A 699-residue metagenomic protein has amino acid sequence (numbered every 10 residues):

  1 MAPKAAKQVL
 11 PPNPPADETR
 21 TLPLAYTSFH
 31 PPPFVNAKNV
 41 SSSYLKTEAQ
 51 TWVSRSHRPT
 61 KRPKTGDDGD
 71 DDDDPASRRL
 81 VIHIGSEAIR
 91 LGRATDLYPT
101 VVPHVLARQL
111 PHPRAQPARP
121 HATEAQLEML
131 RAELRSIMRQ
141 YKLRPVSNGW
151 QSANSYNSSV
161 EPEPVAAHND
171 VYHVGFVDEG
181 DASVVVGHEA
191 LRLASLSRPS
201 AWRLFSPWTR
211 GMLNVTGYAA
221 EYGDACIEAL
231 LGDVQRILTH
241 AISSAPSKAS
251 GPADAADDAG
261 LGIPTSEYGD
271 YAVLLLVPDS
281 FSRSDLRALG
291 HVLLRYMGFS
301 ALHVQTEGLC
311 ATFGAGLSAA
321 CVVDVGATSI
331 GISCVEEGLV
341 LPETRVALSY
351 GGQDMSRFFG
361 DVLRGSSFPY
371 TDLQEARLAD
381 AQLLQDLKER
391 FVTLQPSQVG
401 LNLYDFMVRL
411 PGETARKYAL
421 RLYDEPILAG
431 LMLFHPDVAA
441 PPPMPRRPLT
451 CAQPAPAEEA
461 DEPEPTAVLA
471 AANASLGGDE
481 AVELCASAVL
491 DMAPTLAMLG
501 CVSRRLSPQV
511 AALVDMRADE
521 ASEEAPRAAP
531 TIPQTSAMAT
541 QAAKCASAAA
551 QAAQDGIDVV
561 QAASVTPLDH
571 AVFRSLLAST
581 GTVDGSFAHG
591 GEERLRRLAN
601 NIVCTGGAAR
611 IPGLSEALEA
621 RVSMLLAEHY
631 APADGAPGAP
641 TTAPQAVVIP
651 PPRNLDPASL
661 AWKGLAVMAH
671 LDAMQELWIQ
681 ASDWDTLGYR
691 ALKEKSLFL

Functional and structural regions predicted by a protein language model:
M1-A315, A319-V322, I330-L699: C-terminal region/appendage detector
